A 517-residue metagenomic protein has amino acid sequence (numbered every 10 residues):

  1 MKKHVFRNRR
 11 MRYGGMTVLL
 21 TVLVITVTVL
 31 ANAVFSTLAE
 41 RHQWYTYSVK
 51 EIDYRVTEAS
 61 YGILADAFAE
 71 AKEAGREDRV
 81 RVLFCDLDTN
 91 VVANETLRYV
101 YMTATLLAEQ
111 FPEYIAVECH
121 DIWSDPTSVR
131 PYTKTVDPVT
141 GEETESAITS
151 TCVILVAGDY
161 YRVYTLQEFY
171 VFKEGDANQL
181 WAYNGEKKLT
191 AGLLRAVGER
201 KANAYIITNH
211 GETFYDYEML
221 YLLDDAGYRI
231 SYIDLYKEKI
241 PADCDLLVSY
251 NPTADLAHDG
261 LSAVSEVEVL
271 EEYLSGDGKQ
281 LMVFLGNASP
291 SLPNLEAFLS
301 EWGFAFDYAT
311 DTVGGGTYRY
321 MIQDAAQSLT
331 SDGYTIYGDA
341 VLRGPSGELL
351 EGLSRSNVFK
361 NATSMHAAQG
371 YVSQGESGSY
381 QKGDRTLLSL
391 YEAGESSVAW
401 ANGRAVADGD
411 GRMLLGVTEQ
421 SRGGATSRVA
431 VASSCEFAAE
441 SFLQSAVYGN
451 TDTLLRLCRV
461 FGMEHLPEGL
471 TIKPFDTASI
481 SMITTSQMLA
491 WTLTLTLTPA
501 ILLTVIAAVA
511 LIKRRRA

Functional and structural regions predicted by a protein language model:
K2-A517: Short, surface-exposed patches at the edges or C-terminal ends of soluble domains, predominantly
